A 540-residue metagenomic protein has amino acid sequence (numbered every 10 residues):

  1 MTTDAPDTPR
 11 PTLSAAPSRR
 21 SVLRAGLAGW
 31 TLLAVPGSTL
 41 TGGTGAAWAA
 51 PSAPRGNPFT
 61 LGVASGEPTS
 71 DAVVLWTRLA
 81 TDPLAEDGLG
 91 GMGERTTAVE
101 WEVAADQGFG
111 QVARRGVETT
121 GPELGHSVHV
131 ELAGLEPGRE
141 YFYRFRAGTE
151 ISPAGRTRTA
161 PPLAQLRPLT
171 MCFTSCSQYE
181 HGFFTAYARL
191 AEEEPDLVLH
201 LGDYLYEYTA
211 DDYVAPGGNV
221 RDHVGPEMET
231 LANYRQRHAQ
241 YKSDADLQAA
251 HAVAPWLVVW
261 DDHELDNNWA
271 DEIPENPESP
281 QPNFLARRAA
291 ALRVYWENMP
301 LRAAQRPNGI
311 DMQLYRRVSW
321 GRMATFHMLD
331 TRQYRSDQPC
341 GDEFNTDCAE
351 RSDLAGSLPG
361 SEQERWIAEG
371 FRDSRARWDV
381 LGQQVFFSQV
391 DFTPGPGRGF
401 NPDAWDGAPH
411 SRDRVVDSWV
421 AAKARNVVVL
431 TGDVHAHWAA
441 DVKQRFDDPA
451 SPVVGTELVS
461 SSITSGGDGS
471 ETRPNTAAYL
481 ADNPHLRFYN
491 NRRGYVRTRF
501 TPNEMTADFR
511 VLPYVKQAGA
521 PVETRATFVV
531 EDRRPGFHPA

Functional and structural regions predicted by a protein language model:
T2-G37, G45-A540: Metal-dependent phosphoester/phosphodiester hydrolase catalytic core
